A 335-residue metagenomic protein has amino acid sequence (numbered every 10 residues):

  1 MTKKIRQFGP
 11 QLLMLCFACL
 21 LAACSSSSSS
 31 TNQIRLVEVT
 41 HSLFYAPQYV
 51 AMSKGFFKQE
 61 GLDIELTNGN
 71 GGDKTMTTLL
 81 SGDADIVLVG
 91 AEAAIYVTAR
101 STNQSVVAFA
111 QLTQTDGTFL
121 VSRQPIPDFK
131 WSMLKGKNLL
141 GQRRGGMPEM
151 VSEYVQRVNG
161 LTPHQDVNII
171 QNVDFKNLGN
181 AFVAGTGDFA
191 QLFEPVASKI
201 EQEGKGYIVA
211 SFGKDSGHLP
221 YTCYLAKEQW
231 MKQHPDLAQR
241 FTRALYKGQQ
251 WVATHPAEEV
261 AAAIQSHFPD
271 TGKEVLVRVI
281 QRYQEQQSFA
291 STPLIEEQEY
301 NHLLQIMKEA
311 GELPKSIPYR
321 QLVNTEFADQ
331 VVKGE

Functional and structural regions predicted by a protein language model:
T2-L13: Bacterial N-terminal signal peptides that target proteins for export
L21-A23: C-terminal motif of bacterial Sec signal peptides marking the signal peptidase cleavage site
S25-N32: Bacterial lipoprotein signal-peptidase II cleavage site
N32-H164, N168-N172, A181, D188-E194 (+3 more regions): Short, glycine-/small- and polar/acidic-enriched structural segments that line small-molecule recognition paths
G69-D73, L88, Q142, G146-M147 (+5 more regions): Soluble non-cytosolic domains of exported or imported proteins
A93, Q124, Q165, D174-F268: Pocket-lining segment of extracytoplasmic ligand-binding domains
K232-P314: Secondary-structure end/capping motifs
L303-E335: Conserved C-terminal helix/tail region of periplasmic/extracytoplasmic solute-binding proteins
